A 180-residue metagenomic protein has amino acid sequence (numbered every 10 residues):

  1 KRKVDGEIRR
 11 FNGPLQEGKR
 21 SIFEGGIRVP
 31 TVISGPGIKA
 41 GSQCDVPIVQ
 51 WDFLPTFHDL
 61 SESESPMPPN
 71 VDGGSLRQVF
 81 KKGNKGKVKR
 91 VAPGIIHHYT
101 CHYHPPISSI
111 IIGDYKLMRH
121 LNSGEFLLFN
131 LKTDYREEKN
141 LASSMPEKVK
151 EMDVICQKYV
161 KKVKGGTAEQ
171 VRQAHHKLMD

Functional and structural regions predicted by a protein language model:
K1-E24, I38-A40, V46, W51-L131 (+2 more regions): C-terminal cap/loop subdomain of S1 sulfatases and analogous C-terminal strand-loop tails that border
R28: Conserved nucleotide-sugar donor-binding catalytic segment
T31-K39: The feature captures the short pre-catalytic strand/loop hairpin that immediately precedes and shapes the active-site
L54, E138, C156: Generic structural marker for isolated residues within well-ordered, non-membrane alpha-helices of soluble domains
D134: Intrinsically disordered, low-complexity polar regions and short flexible loop motifs
K139-E147: Active-site-proximal N-terminal segment of extracellular/periplasmic enzymes that hydrolyze or transfer
M145, M152-C156: Short amphipathic alpha-helical coiled-coil/interface segments
A168-D180: Short, charged, surface-exposed hinge/linker loops at domain edges that act as mobile lids or interdomain connectors
